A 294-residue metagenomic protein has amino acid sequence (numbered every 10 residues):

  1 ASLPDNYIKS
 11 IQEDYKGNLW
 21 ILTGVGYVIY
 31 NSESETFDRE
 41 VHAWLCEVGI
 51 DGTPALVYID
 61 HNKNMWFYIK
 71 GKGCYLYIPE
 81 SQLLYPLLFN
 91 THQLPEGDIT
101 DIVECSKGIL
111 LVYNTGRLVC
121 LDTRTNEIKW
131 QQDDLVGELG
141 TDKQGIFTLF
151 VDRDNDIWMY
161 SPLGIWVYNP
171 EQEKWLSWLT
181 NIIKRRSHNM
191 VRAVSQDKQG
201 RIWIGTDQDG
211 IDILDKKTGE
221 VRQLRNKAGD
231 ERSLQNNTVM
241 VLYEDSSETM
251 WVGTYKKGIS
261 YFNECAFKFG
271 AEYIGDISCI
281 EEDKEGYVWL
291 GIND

Functional and structural regions predicted by a protein language model:
A1-D294: Carboxylate-rich, polar loop motifs that coordinate divalent cations or form catalytic acidic clusters
